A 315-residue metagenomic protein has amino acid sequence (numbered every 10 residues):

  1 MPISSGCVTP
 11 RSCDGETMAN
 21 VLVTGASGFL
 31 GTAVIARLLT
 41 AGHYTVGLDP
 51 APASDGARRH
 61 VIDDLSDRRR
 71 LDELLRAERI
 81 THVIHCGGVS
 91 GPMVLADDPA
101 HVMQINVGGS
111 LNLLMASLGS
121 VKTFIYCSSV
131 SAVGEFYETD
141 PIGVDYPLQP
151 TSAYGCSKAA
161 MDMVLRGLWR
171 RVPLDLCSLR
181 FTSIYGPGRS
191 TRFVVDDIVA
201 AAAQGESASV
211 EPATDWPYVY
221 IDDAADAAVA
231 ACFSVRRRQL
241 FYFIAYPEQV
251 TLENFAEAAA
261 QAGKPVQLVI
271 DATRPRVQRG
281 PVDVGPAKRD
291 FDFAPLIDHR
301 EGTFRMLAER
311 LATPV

Functional and structural regions predicted by a protein language model:
V21-T40: N-terminal Rossmann NAD(P)H-binding glycine-rich loop of SDR-like oxidoreductase domains
A57-D67: Rossmann-fold cofactor-recognition segment
H60, V102-M103, F124: A hydrophobic alpha-helix adjacent to the NAD(P)-binding/active-site core of NAD(P)-dependent oxidoreductases, strongly
L65-I105: NAD(P)H-binding glycine-rich loop region in Rossmannoid oxidoreductase-like domains and their noncatalytic homologs
L111-A153: Conserved Rossmann-fold NAD(P)-dependent oxidoreductase catalytic core, especially the SDR/UDP-sugar
S157-A160: Active-site helix of classical SDR
M163-W216, I221, A259-A260: NAD(P)-dependent short-chain dehydrogenase/reductase
E206, V210-V315: C-terminal substrate-binding subdomain of Rossmann-fold SDR/epimerase-dehydratase oxidoreductases
